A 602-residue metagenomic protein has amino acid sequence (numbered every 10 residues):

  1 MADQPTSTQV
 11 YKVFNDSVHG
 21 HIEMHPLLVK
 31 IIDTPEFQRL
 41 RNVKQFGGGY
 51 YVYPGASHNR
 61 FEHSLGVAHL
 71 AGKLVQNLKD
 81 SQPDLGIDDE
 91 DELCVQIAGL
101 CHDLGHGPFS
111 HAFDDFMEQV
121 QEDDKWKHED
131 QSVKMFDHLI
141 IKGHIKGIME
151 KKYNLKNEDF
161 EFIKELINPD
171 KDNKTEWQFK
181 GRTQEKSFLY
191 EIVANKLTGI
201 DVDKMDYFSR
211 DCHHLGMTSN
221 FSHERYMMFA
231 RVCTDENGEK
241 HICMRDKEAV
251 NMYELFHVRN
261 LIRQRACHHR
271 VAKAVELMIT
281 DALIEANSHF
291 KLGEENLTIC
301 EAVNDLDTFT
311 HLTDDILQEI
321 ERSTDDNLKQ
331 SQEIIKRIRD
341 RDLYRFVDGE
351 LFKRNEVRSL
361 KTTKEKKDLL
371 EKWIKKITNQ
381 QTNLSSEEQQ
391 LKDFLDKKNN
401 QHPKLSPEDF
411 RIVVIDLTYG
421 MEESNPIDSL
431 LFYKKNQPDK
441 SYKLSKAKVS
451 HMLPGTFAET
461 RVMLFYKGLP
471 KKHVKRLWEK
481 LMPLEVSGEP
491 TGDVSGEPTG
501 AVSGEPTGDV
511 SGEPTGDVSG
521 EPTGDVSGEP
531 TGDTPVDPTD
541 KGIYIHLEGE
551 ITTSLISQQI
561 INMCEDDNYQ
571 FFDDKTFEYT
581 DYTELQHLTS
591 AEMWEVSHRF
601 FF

Functional and structural regions predicted by a protein language model:
M1-I97, G105-E350: Sequence-structural signature of the catalytic-core scaffold of metal-dependent phosphohydrolases that act on
I22, E239-M244, L430-K434, I545-H546 (+1 more regions): Generic recognition of long tandem-repeat/solenoid scaffolds
L28, I335, W478, S557-I560: A generic alpha-helix structural signal
G238, N436-K440, D574-F577: Detector for glycine-centered tight turns/loop "hinges" at secondary-structure junctions
T280, F290-T539, W594: Terminal helices and disordered tails flanking the catalytic cores of nucleotide-processing hydrolases
P538-F602: Phospho-regulated scaffold assembly regions enriched in serine/threonine/proline and acidic residues, encompassing
